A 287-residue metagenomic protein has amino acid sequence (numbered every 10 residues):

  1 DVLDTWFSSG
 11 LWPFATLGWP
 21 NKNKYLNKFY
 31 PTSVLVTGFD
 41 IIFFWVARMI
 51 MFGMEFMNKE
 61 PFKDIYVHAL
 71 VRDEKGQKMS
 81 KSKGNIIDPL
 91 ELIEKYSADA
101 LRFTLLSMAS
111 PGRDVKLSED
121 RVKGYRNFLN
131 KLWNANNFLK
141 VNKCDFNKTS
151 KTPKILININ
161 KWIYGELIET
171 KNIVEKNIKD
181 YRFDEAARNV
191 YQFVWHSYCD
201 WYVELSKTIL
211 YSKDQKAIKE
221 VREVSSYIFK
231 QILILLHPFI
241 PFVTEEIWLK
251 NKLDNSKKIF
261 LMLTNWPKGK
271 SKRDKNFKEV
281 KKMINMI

Functional and structural regions predicted by a protein language model:
D1-C144, I163-S206, L210-Y211, E223-L236: Structured secondary-structure scaffolds
D73, L106, D145-N172, E204-I287: Acidic, turn-prone loop/beta-hairpin segments
